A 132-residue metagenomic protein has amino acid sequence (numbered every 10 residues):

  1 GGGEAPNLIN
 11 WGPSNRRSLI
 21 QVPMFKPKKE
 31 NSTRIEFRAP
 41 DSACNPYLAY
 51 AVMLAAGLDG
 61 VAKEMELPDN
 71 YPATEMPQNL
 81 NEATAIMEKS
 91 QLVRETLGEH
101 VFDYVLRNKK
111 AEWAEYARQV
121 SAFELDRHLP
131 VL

Functional and structural regions predicted by a protein language model:
G1-L132: C-terminal accessory/tail domains of diverse enzymes
